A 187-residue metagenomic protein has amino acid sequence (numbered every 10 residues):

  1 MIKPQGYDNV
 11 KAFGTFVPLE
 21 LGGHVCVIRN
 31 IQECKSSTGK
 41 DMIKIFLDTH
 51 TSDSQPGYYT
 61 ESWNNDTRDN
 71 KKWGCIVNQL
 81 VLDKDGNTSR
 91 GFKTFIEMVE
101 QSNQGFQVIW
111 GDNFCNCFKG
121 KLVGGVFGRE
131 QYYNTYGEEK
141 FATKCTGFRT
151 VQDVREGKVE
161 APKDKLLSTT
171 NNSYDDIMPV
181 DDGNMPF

Functional and structural regions predicted by a protein language model:
M1-F187: Short beta-rich binding modules
